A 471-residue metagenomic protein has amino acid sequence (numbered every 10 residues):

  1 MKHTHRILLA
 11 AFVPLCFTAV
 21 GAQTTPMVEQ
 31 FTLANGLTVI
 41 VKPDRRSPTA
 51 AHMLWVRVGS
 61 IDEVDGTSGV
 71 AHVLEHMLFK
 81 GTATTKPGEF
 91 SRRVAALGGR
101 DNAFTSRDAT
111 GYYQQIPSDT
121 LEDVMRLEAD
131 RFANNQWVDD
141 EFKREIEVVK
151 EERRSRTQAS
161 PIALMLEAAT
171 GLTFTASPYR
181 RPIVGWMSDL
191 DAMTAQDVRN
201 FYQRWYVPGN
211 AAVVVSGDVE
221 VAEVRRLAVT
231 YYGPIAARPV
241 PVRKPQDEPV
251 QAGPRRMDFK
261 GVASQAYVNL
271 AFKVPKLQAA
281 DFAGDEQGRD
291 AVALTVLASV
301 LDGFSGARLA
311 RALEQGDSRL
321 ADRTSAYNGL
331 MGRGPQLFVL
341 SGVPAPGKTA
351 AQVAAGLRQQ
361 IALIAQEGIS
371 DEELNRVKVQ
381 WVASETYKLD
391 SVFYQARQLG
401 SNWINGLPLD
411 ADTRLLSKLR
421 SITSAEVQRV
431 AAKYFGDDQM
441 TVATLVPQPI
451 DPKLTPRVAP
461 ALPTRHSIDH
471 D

Functional and structural regions predicted by a protein language model:
M1-L9: Bacterial N-terminal signal peptides that target proteins for export
L8-T18: Bacterial N-terminal signal peptides
V20-T24: Boundary at the C-terminal end of the N-terminal hydrophobic targeting segment
K42, S47-V73, P87-R131, P161-S188 (+5 more regions): M16 family metallopeptidases and their MPP-like homologs
V70-L78, L297: Active-site His/Glu-centered metal-binding helix of metallohydrolases
K80-T85, F132-D140, I369-S370: Short, polar/flexible loop-turn hinges at active-site or ligand-entry regions and domain interfaces
I146, A195-Y231, Q439: Non-catalytic, conformational "gating/processing" segments within enzyme and secreted inhibitor domains
T175, I183, A212-Q278, K388-L389 (+1 more regions): An aromatic/glycine/proline-enriched structural segment found at the starts of mature extracellular/organellar domains
